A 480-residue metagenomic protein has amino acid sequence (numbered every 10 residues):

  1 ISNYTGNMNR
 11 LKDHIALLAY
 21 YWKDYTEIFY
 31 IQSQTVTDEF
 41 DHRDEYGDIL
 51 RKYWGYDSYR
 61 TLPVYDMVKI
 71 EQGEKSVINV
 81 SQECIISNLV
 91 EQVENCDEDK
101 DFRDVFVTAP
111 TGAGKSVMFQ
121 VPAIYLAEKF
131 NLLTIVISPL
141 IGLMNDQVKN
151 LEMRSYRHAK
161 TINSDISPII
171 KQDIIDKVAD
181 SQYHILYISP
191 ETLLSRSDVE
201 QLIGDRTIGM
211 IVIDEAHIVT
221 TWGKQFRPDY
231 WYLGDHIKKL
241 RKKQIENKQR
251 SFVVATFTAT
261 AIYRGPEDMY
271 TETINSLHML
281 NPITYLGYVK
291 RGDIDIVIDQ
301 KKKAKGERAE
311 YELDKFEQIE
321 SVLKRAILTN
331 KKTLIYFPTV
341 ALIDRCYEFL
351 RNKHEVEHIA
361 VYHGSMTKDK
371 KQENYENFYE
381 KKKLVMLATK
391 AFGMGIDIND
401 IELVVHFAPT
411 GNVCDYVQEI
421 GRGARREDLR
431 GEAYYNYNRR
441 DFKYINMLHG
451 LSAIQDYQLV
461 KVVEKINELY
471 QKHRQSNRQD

Functional and structural regions predicted by a protein language model:
R43-T108: Conserved pre-motif I regulatory segment
V90, E94, A113-F130, N150 (+1 more regions): Walker A/P-loop NTP-binding motif
E98-P122, I137-S138: Walker A/P-loop
V117, N131-S155, A159-I170, S189-L194 (+2 more regions): Conserved Walker A/P-loop ATP-binding site and its immediately adjacent core in helicase/helicase-like ATPase domains
I166-M210, V219-K224: Conserved helix/coil segment N-terminal to the catalytic DExD/H
M210, H217-L286: Post-DEXD/H (motif II) to motif III coupling segment of the RecA-like Helicase ATP-binding lobe
N281-D344: Conserved interdomain linker/interface between the two RecA-like ATPase lobes of SF2 helicase motors
R325-F392, I396-D480: C-terminal helicase lobe
